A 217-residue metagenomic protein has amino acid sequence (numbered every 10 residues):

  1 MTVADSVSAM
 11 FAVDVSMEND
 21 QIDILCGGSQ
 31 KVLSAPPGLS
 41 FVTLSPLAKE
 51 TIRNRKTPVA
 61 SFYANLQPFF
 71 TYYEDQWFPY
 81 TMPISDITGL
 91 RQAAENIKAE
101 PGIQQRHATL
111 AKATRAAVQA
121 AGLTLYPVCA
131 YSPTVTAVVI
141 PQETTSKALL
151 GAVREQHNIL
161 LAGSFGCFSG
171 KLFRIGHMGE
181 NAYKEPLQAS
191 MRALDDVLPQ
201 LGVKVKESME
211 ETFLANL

Functional and structural regions predicted by a protein language model:
M1-M17, D23: Catalytic PLP-binding core of fold-type I/II PLP enzymes
T2-S6, L25-G28, P127, L161-G163: General beta-strand structural signal in soluble alpha/beta enzymes
E18-Q30, S40: Conserved active-site segment immediately N-terminal to the catalytic lysine that forms the internal aldimine
V32-A116: Active-site C-terminal subdomain of aminotransferase-like
T124-Q156: Conserved PLP-binding catalytic core of the aspartate aminotransferase-like
Q156-R174: Conserved PLP cofactor-binding pocket of PLP-dependent enzymes
K171-L217: PLP-dependent enzyme catalytic core of the Aspartate aminotransferase-like
